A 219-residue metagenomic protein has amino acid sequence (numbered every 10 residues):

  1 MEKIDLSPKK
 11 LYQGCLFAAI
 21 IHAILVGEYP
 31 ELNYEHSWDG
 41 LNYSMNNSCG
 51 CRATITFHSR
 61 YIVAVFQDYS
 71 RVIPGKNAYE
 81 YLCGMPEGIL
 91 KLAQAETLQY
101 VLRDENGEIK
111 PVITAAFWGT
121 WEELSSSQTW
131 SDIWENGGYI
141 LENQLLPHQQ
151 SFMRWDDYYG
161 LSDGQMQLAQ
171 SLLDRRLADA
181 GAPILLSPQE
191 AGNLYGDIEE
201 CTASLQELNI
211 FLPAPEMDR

Functional and structural regions predicted by a protein language model:
M1-G50, S59-R60, G75-R219: N-terminal domain-onset segments
I62-A64: Primarily extracytoplasmic ectodomains and periplasmic/lumenal surface modules that are beta-strand-rich
Q67-G75: Short, solvent-exposed aromatic-acidic interface loops
